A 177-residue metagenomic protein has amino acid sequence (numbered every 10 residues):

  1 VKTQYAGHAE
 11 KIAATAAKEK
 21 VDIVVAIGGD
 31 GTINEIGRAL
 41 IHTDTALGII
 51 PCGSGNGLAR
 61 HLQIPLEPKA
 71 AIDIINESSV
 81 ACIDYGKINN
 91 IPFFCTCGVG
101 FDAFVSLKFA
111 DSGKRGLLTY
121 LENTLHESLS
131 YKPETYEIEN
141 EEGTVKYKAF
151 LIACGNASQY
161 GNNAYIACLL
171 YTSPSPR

Functional and structural regions predicted by a protein language model:
V1-V24, R38: ATP/NTP phosphate-donor binding region
T3, H42-A46, I50-L151: Catalytic core of DAGKc-family lipid kinases
T15-A17, I41-H42, A110-D111, C168-L170: Short, solvent-exposed amphipathic alpha-helical segments in soluble enzyme and RNA/protein-processing domains
A26-D30: N-terminal glycine-rich "phosphate-gripper" loop used for MgATP/nucleotide binding and carboxylate activation
T32-T43: Short Gly/Thr/Asp-enriched flexible loops that form oxyanion-binding sites at enzyme active sites
A153-Y165: Glycine-rich phosphate/pyrophosphate-binding beta-alpha loops
Y171-P176: Conserved small/polar residues in nucleotide/adenosyl-binding loops
